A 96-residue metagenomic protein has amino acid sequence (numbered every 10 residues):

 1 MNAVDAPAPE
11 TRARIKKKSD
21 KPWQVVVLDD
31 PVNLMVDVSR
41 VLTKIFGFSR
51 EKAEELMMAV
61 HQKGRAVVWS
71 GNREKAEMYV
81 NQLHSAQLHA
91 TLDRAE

Functional and structural regions predicted by a protein language model:
M1-E96: Terminal domain-initiation and capping elements
